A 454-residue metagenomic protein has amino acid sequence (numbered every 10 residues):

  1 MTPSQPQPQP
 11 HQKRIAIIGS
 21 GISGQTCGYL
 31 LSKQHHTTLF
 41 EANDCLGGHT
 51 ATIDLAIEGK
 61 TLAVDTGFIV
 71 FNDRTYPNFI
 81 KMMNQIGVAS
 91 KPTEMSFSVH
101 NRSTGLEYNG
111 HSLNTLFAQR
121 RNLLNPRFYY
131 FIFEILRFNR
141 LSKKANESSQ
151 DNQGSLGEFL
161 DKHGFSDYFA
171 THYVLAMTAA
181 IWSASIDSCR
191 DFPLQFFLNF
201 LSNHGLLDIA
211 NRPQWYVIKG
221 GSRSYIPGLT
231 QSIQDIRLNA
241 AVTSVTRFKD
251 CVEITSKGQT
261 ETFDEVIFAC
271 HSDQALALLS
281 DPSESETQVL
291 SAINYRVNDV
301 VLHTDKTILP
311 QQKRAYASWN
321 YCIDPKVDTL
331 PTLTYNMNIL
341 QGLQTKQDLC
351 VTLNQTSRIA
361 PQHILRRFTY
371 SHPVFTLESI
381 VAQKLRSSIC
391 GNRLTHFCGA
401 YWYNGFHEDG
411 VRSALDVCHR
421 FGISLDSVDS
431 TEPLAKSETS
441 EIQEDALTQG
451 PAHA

Functional and structural regions predicted by a protein language model:
M1-I15, K33-Q34, L55, V381-K384: Extreme N-terminal leader/targeting segments of oxidoreductases
T2, A241-H372: Mid-domain catalytic core of redox enzymes that form a hydrophobic substrate pocket/lid adjacent to a catalytic redox
K13-L39: N-terminal Rossmann-like FAD-binding beta1-loop-alpha1 element of flavoenzymes
S32-A56: Glycine-rich FAD pyrophosphate-binding loop
I53-F79: N-terminal glycine-rich dinucleotide-binding loop that anchors FAD/FMN and/or NAD(P) in oxidoreductases
D54, H111, L330-A454: Conserved flavin/dinucleotide-binding core of flavoenzymes
D73-L194: Mobile amphipathic helical/loop "lid" adjacent to a hydrophobic cofactor/ligand pocket
L198-S256, E261: Helical element adjacent to the flavin cofactor pocket in flavoenzyme catalytic cores
